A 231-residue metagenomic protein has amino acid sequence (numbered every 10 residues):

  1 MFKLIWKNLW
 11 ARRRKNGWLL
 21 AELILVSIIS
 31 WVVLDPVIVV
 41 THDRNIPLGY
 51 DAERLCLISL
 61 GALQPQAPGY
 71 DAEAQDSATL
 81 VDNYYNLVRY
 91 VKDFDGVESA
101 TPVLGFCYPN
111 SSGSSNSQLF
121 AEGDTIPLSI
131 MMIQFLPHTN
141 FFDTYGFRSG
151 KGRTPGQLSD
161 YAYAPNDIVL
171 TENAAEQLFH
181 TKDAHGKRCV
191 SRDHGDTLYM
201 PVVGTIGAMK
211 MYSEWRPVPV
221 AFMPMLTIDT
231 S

Functional and structural regions predicted by a protein language model:
M1-W10, L87: A short amphipathic helical element positioned immediately N-terminal to and/or at the very start of a transmembrane
K3, W18, D51-E53, F135: Membrane-embedded glycan transfer/ligation machinery that uses polyprenyl lipid-linked sugar donors/oligosaccharides
N8, Y90-V91, F141: Alpha-helical scaffold elements within enzyme catalytic domains, especially in hydrolases
R12-T41, Y50: Short, strongly hydrophobic transmembrane alpha-helices
S27, A78, L128-I130: Residue-level marker of alpha-helix boundaries and capping positions
P36-A121: Membrane-proximal extracellular/periplasmic loop immediately following the first transmembrane helix
G96-S99, G105-S231: Mid-to-C-terminal secondary-structure elements that act as membrane-proximal/extracytoplasmic interface segments
